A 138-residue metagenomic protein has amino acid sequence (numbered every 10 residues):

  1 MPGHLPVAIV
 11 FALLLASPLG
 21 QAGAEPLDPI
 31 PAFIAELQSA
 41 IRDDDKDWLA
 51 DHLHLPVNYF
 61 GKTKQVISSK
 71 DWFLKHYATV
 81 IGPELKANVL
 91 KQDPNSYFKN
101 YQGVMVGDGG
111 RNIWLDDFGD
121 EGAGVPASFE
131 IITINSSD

Functional and structural regions predicted by a protein language model:
M1-G3: N-terminal secretory signal peptides that target proteins for export/translocation
P6-S17: Bacterial N-terminal signal peptides
S17-P18, H54: Short, flexible coil/linker elements and helix-boundary hinge sites characteristic of intrinsically disordered
L19-A24: Sec/Tat signal peptide C-region and signal peptidase I cleavage site
E25-S39, W48-D138: C-terminal-biased regions
